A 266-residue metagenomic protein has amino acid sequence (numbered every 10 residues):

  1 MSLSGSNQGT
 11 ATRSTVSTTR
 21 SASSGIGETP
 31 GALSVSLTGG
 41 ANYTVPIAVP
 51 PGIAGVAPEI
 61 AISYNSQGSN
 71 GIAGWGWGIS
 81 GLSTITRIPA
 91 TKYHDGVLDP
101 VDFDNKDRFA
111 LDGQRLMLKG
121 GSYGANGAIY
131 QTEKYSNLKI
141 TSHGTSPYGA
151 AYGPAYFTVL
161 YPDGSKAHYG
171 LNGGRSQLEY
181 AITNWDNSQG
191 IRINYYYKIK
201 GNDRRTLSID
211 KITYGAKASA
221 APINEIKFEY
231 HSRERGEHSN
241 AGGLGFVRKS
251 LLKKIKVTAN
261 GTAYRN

Functional and structural regions predicted by a protein language model:
L3, N7-N266: Conserved catalytic cores of ATP-dependent inositol ring kinases
